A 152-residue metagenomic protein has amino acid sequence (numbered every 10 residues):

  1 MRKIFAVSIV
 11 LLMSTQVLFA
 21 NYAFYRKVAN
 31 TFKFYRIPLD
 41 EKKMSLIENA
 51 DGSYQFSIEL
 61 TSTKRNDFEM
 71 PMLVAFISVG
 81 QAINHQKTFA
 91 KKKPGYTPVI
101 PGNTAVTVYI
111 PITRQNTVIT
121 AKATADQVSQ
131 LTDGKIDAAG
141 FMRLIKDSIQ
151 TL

Functional and structural regions predicted by a protein language model:
I4-S14: Sec-dependent N-terminal signal peptides
V10-L12, E48, Y96-P98: Generic marker of residues within folded, mature protein domains
F19-Q55, T63-R65, K122-A123, V128-L152: N-proximal, solvent-exposed amphipathic alpha-helical segments enriched in charged/polar residues
S53-N116: Mature extracytoplasmic domains of secretory-pathway proteins
